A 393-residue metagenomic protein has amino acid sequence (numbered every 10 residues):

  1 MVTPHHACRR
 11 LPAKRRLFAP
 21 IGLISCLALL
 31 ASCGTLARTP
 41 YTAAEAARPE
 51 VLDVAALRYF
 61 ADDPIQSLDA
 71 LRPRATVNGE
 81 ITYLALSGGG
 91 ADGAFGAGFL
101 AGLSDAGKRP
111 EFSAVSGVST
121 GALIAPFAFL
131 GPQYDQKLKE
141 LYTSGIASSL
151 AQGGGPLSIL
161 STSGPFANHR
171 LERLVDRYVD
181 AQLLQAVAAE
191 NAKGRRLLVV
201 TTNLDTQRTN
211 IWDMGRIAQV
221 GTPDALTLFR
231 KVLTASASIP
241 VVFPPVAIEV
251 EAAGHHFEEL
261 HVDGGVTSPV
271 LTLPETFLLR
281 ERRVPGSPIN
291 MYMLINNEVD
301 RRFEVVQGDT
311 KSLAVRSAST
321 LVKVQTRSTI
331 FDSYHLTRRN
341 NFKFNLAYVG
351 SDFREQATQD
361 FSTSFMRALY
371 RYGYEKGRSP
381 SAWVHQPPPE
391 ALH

Functional and structural regions predicted by a protein language model:
M1-R15: N-terminal secretory signal peptides that target proteins for export/translocation
V2-T3, F18-A19, E50: Intrinsic disorder/low-complexity signature
R9-R10, L23, T35, P165: Intrinsically disordered, low-complexity regions
R16-C26: Sec-dependent N-terminal signal peptides
L29-S32: C-terminal motif of bacterial Sec signal peptides marking the signal peptidase cleavage site
G34-A114, F129-H393: Patatin-like phospholipase
A91, S119-T120: Active-site loop->helix "elbow" adjoining a glycine-rich segment at hydrolase catalytic centers
I124-F127: Hydrolases whose catalytic domains are alpha/beta-hydrolase-1, hotdog thioesterase, or metallo-beta-lactamase-like
